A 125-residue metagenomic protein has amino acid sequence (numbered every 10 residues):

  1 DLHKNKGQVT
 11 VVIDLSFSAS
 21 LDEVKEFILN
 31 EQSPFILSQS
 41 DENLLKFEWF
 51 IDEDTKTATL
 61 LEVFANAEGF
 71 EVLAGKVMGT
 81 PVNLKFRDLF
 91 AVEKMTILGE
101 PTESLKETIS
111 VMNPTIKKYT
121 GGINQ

Functional and structural regions predicted by a protein language model:
D1-A58, A65-K76, D88-Q125: Short S/T/G/P-rich N-terminal loop/turn motif that feeds into the first structured element of a domain
M78-K85: A short, acidic, amphipathic alpha-helical segment used as a generic capping/interface helix at domain edges
